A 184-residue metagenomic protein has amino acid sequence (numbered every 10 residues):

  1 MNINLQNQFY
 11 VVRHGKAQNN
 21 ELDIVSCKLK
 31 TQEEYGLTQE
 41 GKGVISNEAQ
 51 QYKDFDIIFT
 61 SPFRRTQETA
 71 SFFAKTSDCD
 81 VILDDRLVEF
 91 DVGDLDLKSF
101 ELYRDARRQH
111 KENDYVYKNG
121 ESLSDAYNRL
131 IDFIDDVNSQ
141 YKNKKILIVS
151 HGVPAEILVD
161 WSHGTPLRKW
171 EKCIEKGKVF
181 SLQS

Functional and structural regions predicted by a protein language model:
N7-Q8, V12-S77, E121: Active-site-proximal alpha-helix that buttresses catalytic centers in soluble enzyme cores
F9, K144-G152: Generic beta-sheet signal
A17, P154-A155: Short active-site segment of divalent metal-dependent hydrolases/proteases that encodes the spacing between
T31-E33, K75-I131, E171: Phosphate-handling substructures
Y52-D54, V137-K145: Glycine-rich phosphate-binding loop signature in dinucleotide/nucleotide-binding domains
T60-S61, N128, V149-S150: Short beta-strand scaffold positions
F72, I157, W161: Active-site signature of alpha/beta-hydrolase-fold catalytic machinery across serine- and Asp/Cys-nucleophile hydrolases
H163-S184: Domain-level recognition of soluble alpha/beta enzyme cores, biased toward histidine phosphatases/phosphomutases
